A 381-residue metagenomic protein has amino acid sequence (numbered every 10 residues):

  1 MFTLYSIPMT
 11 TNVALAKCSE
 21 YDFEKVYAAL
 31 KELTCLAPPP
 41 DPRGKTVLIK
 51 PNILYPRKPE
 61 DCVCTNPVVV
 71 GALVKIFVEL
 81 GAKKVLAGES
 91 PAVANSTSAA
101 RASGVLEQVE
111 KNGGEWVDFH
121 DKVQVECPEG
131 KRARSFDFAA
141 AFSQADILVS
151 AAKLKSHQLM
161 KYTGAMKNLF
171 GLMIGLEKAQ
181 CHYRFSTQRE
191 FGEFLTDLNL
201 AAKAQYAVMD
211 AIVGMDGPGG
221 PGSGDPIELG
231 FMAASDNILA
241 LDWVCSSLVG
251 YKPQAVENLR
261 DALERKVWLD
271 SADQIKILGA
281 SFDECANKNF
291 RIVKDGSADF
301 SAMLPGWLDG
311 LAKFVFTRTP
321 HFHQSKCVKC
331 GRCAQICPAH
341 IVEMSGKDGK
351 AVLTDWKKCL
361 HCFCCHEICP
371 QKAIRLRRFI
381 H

Functional and structural regions predicted by a protein language model:
F2-V328, A334-A339, E343-K350, W356 (+2 more regions): N-terminal and secondary-structure boundary signal
L360-H361: Extended, alpha-helix-rich binding/interface surfaces that flank or overlap catalytic cores and mediate recognition
